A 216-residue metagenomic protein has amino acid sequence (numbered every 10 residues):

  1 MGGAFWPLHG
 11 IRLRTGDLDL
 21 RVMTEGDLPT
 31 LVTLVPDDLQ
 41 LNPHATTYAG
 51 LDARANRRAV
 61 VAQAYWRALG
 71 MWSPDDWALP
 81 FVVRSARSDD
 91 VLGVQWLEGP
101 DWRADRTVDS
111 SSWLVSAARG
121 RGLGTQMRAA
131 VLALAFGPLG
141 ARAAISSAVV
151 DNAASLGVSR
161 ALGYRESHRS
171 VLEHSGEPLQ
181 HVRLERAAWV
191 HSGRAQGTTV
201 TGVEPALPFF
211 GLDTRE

Functional and structural regions predicted by a protein language model:
M1-A117, L134, P138, S167 (+1 more regions): GNAT-family acyltransferases
T30, D109, A143-I145, A154: Amphipathic alpha-helical recognition patches that constitute DNA-binding helices
D89, G122, N152: Conserved G/P- and acidic residue-centered "switch" motifs that form tight phosphate/ATP-binding loops in soluble
S112-L114, G120-A135, G157-A161: Conserved acetyl-CoA-binding loop-helix of GNAT-fold acetyltransferases
G137-S147: Conserved GNAT acetyl-CoA-binding A-motif
S146-L156, E173: Conserved beta-strand-loop-alpha-helix junction that forms the acyl-donor binding cleft
